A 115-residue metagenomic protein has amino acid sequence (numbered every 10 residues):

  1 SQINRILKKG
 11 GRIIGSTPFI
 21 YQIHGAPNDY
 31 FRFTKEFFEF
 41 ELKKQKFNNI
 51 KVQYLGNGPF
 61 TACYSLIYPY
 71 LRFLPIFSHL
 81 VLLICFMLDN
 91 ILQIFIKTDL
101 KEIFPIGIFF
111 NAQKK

Functional and structural regions predicted by a protein language model:
S1-R12: A short glycine-rich, Lys/Arg-flanked "PGG" loop and its adjoining helix->strand segment in the class I
Q2-I3, F37, E41: Short, conserved SAM-binding segment of the class I
R12-E39: Conserved class I S-adenosyl-L-methionine
I14, K51, F109-N111: Beta-strand secondary-structure signal
Y21-G25, G58-C63: Short catalytic/ligand-binding loop motif for oxyanion handling, primarily in non-cytosolic enzymes, centered on
K44-F47, K114-K115: A structural motif corresponding to the C-terminal end of an alpha-helix and its immediate exit/capping segment
F47-G58: Conserved S-adenosyl-L-methionine
P59-K115: A C-terminal cap/extension of S-adenosyl-L-methionine-dependent methyltransferases that defines the acceptor-substrate
